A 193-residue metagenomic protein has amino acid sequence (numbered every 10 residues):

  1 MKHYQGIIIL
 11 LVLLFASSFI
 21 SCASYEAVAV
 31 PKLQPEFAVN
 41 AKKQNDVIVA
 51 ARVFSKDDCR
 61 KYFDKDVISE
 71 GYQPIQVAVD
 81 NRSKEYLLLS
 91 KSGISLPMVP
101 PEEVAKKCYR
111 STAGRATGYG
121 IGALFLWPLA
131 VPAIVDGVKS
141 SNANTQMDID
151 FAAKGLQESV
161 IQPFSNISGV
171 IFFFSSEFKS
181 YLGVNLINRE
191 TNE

Functional and structural regions predicted by a protein language model:
M1-I9: Bacterial N-terminal signal peptides that target proteins for export
I9-S18: Bacterial N-terminal signal peptides
C22-E193: Conserved functional micro-motifs across diverse proteins
